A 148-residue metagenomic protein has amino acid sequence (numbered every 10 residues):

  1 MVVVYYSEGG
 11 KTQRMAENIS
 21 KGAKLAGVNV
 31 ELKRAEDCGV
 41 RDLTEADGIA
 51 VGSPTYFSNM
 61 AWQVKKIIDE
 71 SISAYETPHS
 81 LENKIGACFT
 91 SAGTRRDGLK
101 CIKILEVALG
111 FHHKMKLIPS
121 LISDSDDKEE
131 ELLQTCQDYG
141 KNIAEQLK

Functional and structural regions predicted by a protein language model:
M1-V2, S7, R14, N18-R41 (+1 more regions): FMN-binding flavodoxin-like domain, especially the glycine-rich phosphate-binding loop
